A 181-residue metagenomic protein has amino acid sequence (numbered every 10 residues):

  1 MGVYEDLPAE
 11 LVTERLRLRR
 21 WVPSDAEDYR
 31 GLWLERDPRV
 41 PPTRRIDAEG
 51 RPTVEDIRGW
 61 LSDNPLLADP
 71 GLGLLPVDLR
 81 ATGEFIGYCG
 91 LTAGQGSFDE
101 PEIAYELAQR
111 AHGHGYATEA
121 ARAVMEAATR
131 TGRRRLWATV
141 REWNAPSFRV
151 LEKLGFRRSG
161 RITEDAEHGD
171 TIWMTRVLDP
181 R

Functional and structural regions predicted by a protein language model:
M1-R110, A123-A127, T131-R134, R157-S159 (+1 more regions): GNAT-family acyltransferases
G83, G115, N144: Conserved G/P- and acidic residue-centered "switch" motifs that form tight phosphate/ATP-binding loops in soluble
G113-T118, A128: Glycine-rich acyl-CoA binding loop
H114, L136-A138: A generic secondary-structure micro-motif detector that highlights 1-2 residue hydrophobic/ambivalent hotspots embedded
A138-F148: Conserved beta-strand-loop-alpha-helix junction that forms the acyl-donor binding cleft
L151: Conserved active-site tyrosine of GNAT-family acetyltransferases
